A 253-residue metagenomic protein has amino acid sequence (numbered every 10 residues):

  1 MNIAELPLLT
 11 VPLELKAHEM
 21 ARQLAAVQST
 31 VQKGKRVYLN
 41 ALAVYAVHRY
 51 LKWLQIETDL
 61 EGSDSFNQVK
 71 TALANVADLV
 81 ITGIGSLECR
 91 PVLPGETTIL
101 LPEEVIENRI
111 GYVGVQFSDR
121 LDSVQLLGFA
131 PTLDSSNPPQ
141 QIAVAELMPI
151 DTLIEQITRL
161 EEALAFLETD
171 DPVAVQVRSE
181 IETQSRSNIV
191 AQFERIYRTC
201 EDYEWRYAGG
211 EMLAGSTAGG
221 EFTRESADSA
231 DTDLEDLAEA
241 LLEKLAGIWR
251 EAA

Functional and structural regions predicted by a protein language model:
M1-G83, R90-A253: Nucleic-acid endonuclease domains
